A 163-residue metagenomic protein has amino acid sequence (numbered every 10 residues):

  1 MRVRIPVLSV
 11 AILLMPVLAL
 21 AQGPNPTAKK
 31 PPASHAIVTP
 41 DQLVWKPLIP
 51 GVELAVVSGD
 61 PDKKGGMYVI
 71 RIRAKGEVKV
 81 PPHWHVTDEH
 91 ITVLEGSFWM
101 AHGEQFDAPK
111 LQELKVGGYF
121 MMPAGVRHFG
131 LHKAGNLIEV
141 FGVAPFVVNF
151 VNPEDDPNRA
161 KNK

Functional and structural regions predicted by a protein language model:
M1-I5: Positively charged n-region of N-terminal signal peptides that target proteins for export
P6-A19: Bacterial N-terminal signal peptides
Q22-G66, D155-K163: A short, N-terminal "cap"/entry segment at the start of jelly-roll beta-barrel domains of the cupin/DSBH fold
S34, P109, F129-K163: Double-stranded beta-helix
V57, G117, I138: Divalent metal-coordination and catalytic microenvironments
Y68-H85, E113-L114, G118-Y119, P123-A124: Conserved short histidine dyad/triad with adjacent acidic residue
K75-V78, W84-Q105: Glycine- and acidic-residue-biased ligand/ion/polar-headgroup-sensing regions
V80-P82, M100-A101, M122, R127-K133: Short beta-strand His + acidic residue motifs that chelate non-heme Fe in jelly-roll/DSBH and cupin folds
